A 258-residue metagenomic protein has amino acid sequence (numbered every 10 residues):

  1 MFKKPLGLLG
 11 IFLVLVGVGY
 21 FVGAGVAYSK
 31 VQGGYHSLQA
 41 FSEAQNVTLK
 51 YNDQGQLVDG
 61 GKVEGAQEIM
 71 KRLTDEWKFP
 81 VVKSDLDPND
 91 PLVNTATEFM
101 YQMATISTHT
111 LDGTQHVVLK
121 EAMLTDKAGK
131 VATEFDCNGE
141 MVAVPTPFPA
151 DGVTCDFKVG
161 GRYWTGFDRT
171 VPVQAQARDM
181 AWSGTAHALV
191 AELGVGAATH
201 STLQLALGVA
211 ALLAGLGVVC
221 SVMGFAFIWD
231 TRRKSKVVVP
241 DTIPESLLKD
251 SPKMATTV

Functional and structural regions predicted by a protein language model:
M1-L9, A198-V258: Juxtamembrane interface at the cytosolic side of transmembrane helices
M1-Y35, R232, T257: Hydrophobic secretory-pathway targeting helix
V22-G61, L119: Membrane-helix exit/juxtamembrane interface segments
K50-S183: Long, solvent-exposed extracytoplasmic domains/loops
R178-H200: Juxtamembrane amphipathic/hinge helix adjacent to a transmembrane helix
